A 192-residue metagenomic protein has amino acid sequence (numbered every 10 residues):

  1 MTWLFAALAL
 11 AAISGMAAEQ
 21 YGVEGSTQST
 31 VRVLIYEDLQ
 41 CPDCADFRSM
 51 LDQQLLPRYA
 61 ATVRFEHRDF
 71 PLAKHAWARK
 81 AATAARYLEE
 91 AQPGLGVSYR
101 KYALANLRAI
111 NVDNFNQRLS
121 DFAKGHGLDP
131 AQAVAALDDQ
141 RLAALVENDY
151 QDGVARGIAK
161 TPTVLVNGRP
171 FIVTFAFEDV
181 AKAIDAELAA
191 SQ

Functional and structural regions predicted by a protein language model:
T2-A12: Bacterial N-terminal signal peptides
G15-V31: A short beta-strand-turn-helix
A18-G22, L51-Q53, Y150-Q151: A generic local structural motif
E24-S26, L34, R58, G157: Generic structural signal for beta-strand residues in well-ordered domains
V31-R32, T62: Alpha/beta-hydrolase fold active-site loops
Y36-D38, R48-S49, S120-Q192: C-terminal cap of thioredoxin/glutaredoxin-like
E37-K124, A190: Structural alpha/beta surface segment adjacent to cysteine/selenocysteine redox centers across thiol/disulfide enzymes
